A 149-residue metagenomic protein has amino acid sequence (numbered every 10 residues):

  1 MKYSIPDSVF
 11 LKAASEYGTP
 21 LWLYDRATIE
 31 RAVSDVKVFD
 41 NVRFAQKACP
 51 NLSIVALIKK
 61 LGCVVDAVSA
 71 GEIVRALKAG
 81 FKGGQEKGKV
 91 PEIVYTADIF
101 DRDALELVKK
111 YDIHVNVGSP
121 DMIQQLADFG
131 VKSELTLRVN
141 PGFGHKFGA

Functional and structural regions predicted by a protein language model:
M1-H114, D121-D128, K132-S133: A charged N-terminal "starter" segment
S119, V139-P141: Short, structured patches in soluble enzyme cores that scaffold and shape functional sites
F129-K132, P141-A149: Active-site loop/helix belt of alpha/beta enzymes
